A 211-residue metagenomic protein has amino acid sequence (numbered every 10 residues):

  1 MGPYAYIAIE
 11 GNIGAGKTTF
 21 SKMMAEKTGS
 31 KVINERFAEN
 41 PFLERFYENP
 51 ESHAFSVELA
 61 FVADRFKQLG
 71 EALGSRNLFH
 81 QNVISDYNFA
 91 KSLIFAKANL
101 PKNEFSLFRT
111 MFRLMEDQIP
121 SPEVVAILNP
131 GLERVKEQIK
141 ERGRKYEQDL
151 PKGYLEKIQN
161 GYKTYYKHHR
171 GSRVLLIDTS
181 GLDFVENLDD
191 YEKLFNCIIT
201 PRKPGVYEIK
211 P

Functional and structural regions predicted by a protein language model:
G2-Y6, H80: Pre-Walker A (Motif I) flank of P-loop NTPase domains
I9: Hydrophobic anchor at the beta1->P-loop junction of P-loop NTPases
N12: P-loop (Walker A) phosphate-binding loop of NTP-binding proteins
K17: Conserved lysine of the Walker
K22, E26-D64: Conserved substrate/cofactor phosphate-moiety recognition/catalytic segment in nucleotide-dependent phosphotransferases
V57-P120: Glycine-rich phosphate-binding loop used to anchor ATP phosphates in small-molecule kinases, encompassing both
S92-G161: A glycine- and Lys/Arg-enriched "phosphate-lid" helix/loop adjacent to the NTP-binding pocket of small-molecule kinases
K140-D149, Y154-P211: NTP-dependent small-molecule kinase module
